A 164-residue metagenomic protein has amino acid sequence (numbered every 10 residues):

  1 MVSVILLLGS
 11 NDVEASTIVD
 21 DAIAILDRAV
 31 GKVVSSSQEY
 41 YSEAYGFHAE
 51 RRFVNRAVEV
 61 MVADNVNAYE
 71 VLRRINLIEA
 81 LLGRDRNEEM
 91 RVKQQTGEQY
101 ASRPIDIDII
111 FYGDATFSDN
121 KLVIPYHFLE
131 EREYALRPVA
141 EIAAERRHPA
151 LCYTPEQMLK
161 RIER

Functional and structural regions predicted by a protein language model:
M1-L6: Extreme N-terminal starter segment of soluble prokaryotic enzymes
L8-S10, A140: Short, structured patches in soluble enzyme cores that scaffold and shape functional sites
S10, V58-D64, F111-G113: Short beta-strand-to-loop capping motifs
E14-T17: Short N-terminal binding/cap micro-motifs at the start of the first secondary-structure element
D21-N67, V71-L72: Short, surface-exposed acidic-centric catalytic microdomains
Y45-R52, Y69-R164: Flexible, gly/pro- and Lys/Arg-enriched active-site loops
